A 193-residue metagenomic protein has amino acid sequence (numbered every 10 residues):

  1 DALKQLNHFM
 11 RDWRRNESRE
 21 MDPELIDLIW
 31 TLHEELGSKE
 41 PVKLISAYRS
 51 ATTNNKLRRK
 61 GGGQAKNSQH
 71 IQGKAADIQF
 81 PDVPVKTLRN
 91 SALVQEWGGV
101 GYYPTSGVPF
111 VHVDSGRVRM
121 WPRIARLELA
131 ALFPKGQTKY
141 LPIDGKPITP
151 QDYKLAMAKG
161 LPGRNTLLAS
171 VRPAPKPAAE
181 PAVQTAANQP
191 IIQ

Functional and structural regions predicted by a protein language model:
D1-K43: Active-site acidic/histidine clusters and adjacent loop/turn architecture that either coordinate catalytic ions
N7-R11, R49, H70-Q72, P122: Generic, ordered loop/turn and secondary-structure boundary motif
H8, N55, R59, N90 (+1 more regions): Charged/polar, solvent-exposed surface patches and flexible loops
R11-R14, T53, A76, R126: Short capping/connector residues at structural and topological boundaries
L36, S46-Y48, G61, F80-D82: Generic secondary-structure microfeatures
P41-K56: Acidic helix-start/capping segments at beta-turn-to-alpha-helix junctions
T52-S68: Charged, often glycine-rich, active-site loop that binds/positions anionic groups
Q64-A75, F80-Q193: Catalytic cores and adjacent binding grooves of peptidoglycan-active enzymes
